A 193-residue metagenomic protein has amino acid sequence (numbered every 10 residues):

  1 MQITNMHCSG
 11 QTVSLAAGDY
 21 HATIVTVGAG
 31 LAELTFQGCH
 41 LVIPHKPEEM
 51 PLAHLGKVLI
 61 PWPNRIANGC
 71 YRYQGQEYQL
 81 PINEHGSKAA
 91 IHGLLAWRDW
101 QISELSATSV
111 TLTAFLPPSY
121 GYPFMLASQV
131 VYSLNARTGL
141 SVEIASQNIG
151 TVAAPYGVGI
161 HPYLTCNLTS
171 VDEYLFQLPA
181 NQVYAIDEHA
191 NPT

Functional and structural regions predicted by a protein language model:
M1-L80: Beta-strand-rich N-terminal accessory domains
M1-T4, I82-A136: Extended, loop-rich substrate-binding clefts of extracytoplasmic carbohydrate-active enzymes
T12-S14, H21-T23, S109-T113, Q129-V131 (+2 more regions): Beta-strand secondary-structure signal
L15, L116-N167: Acidic, contiguous internal or C-terminal segments within carbohydrate-active enzymes that form a structured patch used
E33-Q37, A89-G93, G121-M125, T151-G157 (+2 more regions): A short, polar/proline- and glycine-enriched secondary-structure boundary/capping micro-motif
R72-Q76, S103-V110, S133-G139, L168-D172: A short, structured loop/turn motif at beta-sheet edges
Q79, Y163-T193: Active-site/ligand-binding surface loops and adjacent short beta/alpha elements that line catalytic pockets across
